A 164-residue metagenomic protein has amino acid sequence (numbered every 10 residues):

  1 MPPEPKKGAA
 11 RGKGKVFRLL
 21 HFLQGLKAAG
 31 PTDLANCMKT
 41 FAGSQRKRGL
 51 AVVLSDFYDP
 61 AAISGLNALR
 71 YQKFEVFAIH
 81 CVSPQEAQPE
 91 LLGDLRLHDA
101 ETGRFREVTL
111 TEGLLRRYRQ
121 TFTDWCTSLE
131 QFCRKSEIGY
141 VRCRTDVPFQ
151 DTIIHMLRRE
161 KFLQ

Functional and structural regions predicted by a protein language model:
M1-A10, L50-V52: Von Willebrand factor
P2-E4, G30-P31, D94-R96: Short acidic/polar alpha-helix capping motifs at helix-coil junctions
A9-K13, A62-G65: Basic nucleic-acid-binding interfaces
G12-L19, L34-C37, L114, Y118 (+2 more regions): Alpha-helical structural motif
K15-L50, D59-A61, V82-S83: Von Willebrand factor
G43-G49, A61, G65-Q164: Von Willebrand factor type A / integrin I
